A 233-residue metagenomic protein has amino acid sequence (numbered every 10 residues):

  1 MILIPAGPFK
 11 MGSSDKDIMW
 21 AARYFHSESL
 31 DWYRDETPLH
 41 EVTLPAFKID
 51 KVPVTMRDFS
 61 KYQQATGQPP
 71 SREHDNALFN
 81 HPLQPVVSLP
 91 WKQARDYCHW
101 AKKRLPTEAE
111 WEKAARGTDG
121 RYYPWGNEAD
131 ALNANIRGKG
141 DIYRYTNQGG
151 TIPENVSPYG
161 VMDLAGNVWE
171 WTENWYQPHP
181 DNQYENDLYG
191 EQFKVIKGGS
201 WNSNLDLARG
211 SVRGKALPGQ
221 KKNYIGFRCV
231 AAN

Functional and structural regions predicted by a protein language model:
M1-G67, W91-K92, E128, R213 (+1 more regions): Short, compositionally biased
K10, D15-D31, P69, H74-G214 (+1 more regions): Functional-site microenvironments in short loops/helix caps that host divalent-cation chemistry
H40-E41, D50, P158-G160, P218: Short, surface-exposed beta-strand/loop micro-motifs that present aromatic residues
